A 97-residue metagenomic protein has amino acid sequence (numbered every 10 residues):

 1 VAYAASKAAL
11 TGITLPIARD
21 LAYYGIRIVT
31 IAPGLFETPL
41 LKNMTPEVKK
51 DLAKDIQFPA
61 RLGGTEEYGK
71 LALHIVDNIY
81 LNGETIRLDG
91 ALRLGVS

Functional and structural regions predicted by a protein language model:
Y3, T11: Catalytic tyrosine of NAD(P)H-dependent dehydrogenase/reductases that use a Tyr as the general acid/base
S6, T14: Active-site helix of classical SDR
R19-Y23: Alpha-helical segment proximal to the catalytic Tyr-Lys
Y24, V29, E84: Rossmann-like NAD(H)/NADP(H) cofactor-binding core
A32-N43: Short, flexible catalytic-loop segment of classical short-chain dehydrogenase/reductase
T38, G95-V96: Conserved protein kinase catalytic core
E47-E67: Catalytic Tyr-x(3-8)-Lys segment
G64-L88, R93: C-terminal substrate-recognition "lid" of short-chain dehydrogenase/reductases
